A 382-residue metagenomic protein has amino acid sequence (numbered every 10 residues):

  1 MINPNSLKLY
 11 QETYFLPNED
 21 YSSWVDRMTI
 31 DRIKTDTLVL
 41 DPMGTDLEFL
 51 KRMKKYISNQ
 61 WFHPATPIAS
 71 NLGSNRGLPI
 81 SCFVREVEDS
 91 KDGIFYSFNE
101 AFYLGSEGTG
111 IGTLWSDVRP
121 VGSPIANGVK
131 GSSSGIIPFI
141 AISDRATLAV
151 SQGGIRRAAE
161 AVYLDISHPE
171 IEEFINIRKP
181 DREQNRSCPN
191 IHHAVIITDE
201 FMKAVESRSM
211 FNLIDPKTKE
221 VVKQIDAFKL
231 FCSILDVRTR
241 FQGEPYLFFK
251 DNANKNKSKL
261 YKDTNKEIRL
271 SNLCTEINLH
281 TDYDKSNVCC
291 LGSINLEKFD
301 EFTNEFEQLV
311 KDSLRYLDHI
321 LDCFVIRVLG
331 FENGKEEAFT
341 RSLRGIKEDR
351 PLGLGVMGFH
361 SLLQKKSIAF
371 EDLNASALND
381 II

Functional and structural regions predicted by a protein language model:
M1-I382: Extended catalytic cores of very large enzyme megasubunits
